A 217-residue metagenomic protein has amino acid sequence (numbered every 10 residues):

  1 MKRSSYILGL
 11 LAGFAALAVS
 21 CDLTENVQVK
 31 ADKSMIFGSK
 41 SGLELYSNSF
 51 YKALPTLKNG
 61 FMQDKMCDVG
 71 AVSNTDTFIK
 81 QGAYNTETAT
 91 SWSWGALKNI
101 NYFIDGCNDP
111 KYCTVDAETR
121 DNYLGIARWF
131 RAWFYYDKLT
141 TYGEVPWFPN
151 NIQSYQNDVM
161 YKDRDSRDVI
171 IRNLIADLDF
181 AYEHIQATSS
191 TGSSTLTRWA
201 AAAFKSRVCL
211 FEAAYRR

Functional and structural regions predicted by a protein language model:
M1-Q28: Bacterial Sec-dependent N-terminal signal peptides
C21-M62: Membrane-proximal, proline-rich intrinsically disordered regions
M35-L45, S73-Y142, N157-R172, A176-S193: Conserved, well-structured interaction surfaces
G60-S73, P146, T195-T197: Short, solvent-exposed turn/loop segments enriched in Gly/Ser/Thr/Pro and often Arg
R128, A202-V208: TPR/Sel1-like alpha-solenoid repeat signature
L139-T140, P146, S189, F211-R216: Short coil/turn linking the two alpha-helices of tandem helical-hairpin repeats
F148, G192-A203: Aromatic-lined, polymer-binding surfaces characteristic of secreted/periplasmic polysaccharide-degrading enzymes
